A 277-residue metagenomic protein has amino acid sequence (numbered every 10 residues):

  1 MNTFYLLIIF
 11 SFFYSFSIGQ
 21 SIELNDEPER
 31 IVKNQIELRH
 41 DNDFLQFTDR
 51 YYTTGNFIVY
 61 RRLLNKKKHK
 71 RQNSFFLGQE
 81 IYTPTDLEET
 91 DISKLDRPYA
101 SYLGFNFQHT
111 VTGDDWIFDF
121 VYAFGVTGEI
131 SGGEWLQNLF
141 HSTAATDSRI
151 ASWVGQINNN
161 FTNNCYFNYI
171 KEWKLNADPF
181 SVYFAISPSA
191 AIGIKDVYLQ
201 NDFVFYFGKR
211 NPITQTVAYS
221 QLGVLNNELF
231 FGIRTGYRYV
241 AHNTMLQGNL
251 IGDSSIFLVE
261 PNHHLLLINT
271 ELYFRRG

Functional and structural regions predicted by a protein language model:
M1-N25: Bacterial Sec-dependent N-terminal signal peptides
S21-K33, D49, L64-Q72, T112-D119 (+2 more regions): Short loop/turn motifs that connect adjacent beta-strands in outer-membrane beta-barrel proteins
H40-Q46, Q79-T85, F124-G132, K171-W173 (+3 more regions): Transmembrane beta-strands of outer-membrane beta-barrel pores
D43-F44, T90-L95, R149-G155, S189 (+1 more regions): Extracellular loop and loop/strand-boundary signature of outer-membrane beta-barrel proteins
R50-N56, Y99-L103, F118, N159-C165 (+5 more regions): Residues that define the transmembrane beta-barrel architecture of outer-membrane proteins
N56-R62, L77, F105-V111, F124-V126 (+5 more regions): Residues on the lipid-exposed face of transmembrane beta-strands in outer-membrane beta-barrel proteins
H69-L136: Long, hydrophobic/aromatic-enriched structural stretches that serve as scaffold segments
T85-E88, R210-G277: Outer membrane beta-barrel transmembrane domains
